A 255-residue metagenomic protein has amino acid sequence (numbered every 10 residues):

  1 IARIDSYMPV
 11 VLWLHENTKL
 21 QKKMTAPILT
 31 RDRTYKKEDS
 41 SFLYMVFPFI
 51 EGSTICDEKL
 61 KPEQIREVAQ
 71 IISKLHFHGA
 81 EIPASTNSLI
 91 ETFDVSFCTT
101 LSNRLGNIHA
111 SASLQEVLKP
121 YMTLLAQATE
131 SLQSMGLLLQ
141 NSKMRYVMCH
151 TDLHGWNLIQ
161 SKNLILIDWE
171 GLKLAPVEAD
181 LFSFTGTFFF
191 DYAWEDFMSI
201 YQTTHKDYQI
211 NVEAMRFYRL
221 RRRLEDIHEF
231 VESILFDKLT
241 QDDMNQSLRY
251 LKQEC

Functional and structural regions predicted by a protein language model:
I1-F42, P62-E67, Y192: A conserved alpha-helical element in kinase catalytic cores
H15, H76-P83, T185, H205: Protein kinase-like catalytic domain
P27, E130-L181: Active-site acidic catalytic loop and adjacent metal/ATP-binding pocket of ATP-dependent phosphoryl transfer enzymes
R31, E58-P120, Y146: A cross-family kinase active-site recognition segment
S40-S53: Conserved short submotifs of the Hanks-type protein kinase catalytic core that shape the nucleotide-binding pocket
E63, Q209-R219: All-alpha amphipathic helical-bundle segments outside canonical DNA-binding/catalytic cores that form hydrophobic
T123, D242-C255: Regulatory N- and C-terminal appendages and interdomain linkers associated with kinase/kinase-like NTP transferase
V177-D207, L220-K238, Y250-E254: Active-site activation/catalytic loop segments of kinase-like enzymes and analogous catalytic loops in related
